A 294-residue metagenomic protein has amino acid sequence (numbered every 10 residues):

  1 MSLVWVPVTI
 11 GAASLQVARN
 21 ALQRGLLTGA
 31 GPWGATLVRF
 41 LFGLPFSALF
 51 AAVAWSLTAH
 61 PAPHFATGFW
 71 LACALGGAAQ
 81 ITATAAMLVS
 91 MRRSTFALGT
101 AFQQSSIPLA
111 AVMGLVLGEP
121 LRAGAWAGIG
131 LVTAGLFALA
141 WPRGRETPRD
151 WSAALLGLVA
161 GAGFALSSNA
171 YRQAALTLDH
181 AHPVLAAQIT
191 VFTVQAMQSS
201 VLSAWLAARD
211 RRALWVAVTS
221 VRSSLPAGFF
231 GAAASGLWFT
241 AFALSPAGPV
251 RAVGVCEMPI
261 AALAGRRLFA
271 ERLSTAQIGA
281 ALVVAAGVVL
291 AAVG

Functional and structural regions predicted by a protein language model:
M1-A78, T82-R93, A134, P142-V159 (+5 more regions): Membrane-interface interhelical linkers
A21, A85, A111-V112, N169 (+2 more regions): Residue-level hotspots within transmembrane alpha-helices of multi-pass secondary transporters
L26, V116-L117, A174, L268: Hydrophobic alpha-helical transmembrane and interfacial-helix anchor sites in secondary transporters
L37-L49, F102-G114, A153-N169, S223-S235 (+1 more regions): Small-residue-rich segments of transmembrane alpha-helices in multi-pass membrane proteins, especially helix faces
S47, V112-L115, G124-R143, A276-V293: Hydrophobic transmembrane alpha-helices of multi-pass small-molecule transport proteins
L75-I81, L88-L136, I189-A196, P246-R266: Specific alpha-helical transmembrane segments that line the substrate/conduction pathway and gating interfaces
L109-V116, A134-W141, A162, L166 (+4 more regions): Short, well-ordered alpha-helical segments in soluble proteins
A233-G294: C-terminal appended segment following the main domain
